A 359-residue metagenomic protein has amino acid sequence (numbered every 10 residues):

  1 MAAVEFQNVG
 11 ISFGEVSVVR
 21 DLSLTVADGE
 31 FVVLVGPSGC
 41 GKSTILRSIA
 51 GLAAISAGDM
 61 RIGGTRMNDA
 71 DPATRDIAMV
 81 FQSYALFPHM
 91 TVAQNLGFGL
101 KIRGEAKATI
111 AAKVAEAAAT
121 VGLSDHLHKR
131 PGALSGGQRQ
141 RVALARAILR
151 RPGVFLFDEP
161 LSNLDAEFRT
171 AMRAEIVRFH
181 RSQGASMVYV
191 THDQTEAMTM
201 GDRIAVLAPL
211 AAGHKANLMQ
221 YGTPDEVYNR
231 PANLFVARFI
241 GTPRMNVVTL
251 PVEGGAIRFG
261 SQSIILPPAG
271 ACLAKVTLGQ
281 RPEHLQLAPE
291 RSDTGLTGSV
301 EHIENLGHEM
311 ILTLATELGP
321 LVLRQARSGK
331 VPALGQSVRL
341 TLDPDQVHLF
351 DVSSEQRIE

Functional and structural regions predicted by a protein language model:
M1-N163: ABC family nucleotide-binding domain
V32, N68, F87, S124 (+6 more regions): Nucleotide phosphate-binding site architecture
A166-F168: Helix N-cap at the start of a conserved alpha-helix in ABC-type nucleotide-binding domains
T170-Q183: Helical segment within the ABC ATPase nucleotide-binding domain
R181, S186, H192-Q262: Internal alpha/beta loop-helix hairpins
T249, G254-E304, G329-E359: Glycine/charge-rich catalytic "coupling/switch" loops of P-loop NTPases
F259-Q262, L314-P320: OB-fold (S1/OB) nucleic-acid-binding surfaces
H308-L312: Short aromatic-glycine-enriched beta-strand elements
